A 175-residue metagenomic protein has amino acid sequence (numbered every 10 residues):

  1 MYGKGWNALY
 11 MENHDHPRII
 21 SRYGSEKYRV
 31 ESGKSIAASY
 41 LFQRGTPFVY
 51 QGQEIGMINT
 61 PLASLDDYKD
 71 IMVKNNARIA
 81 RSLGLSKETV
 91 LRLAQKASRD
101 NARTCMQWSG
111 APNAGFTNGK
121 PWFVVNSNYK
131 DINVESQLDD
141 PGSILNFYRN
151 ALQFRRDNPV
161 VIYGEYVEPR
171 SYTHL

Functional and structural regions predicted by a protein language model:
M1-L175: Active-site and adjacent substrate-binding regions of carbohydrate-active enzymes
